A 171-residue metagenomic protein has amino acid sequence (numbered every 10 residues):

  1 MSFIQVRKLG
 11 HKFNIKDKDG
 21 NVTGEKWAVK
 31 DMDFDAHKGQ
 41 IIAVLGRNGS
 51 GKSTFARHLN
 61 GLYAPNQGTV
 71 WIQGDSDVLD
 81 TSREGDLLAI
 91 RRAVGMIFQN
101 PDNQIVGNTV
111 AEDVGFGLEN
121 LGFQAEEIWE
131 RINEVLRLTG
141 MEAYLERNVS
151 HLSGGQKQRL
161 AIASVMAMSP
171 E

Functional and structural regions predicted by a protein language model:
L45-R47: The feature captures the beta-strand-to-loop junction immediately N-terminal to the Walker
N60: Helix-to-loop junction immediately C-terminal to a conserved catalytic motif
T69-A89: ABC ATPase NBD Q-loop/coupling interface
E126-Y144: Conserved ABC ATPase "signature" region
N148-L152, Q156: Conserved ABC ATPase signature
I162: Hydrophobic anchor residue at the start of the ABC signature
